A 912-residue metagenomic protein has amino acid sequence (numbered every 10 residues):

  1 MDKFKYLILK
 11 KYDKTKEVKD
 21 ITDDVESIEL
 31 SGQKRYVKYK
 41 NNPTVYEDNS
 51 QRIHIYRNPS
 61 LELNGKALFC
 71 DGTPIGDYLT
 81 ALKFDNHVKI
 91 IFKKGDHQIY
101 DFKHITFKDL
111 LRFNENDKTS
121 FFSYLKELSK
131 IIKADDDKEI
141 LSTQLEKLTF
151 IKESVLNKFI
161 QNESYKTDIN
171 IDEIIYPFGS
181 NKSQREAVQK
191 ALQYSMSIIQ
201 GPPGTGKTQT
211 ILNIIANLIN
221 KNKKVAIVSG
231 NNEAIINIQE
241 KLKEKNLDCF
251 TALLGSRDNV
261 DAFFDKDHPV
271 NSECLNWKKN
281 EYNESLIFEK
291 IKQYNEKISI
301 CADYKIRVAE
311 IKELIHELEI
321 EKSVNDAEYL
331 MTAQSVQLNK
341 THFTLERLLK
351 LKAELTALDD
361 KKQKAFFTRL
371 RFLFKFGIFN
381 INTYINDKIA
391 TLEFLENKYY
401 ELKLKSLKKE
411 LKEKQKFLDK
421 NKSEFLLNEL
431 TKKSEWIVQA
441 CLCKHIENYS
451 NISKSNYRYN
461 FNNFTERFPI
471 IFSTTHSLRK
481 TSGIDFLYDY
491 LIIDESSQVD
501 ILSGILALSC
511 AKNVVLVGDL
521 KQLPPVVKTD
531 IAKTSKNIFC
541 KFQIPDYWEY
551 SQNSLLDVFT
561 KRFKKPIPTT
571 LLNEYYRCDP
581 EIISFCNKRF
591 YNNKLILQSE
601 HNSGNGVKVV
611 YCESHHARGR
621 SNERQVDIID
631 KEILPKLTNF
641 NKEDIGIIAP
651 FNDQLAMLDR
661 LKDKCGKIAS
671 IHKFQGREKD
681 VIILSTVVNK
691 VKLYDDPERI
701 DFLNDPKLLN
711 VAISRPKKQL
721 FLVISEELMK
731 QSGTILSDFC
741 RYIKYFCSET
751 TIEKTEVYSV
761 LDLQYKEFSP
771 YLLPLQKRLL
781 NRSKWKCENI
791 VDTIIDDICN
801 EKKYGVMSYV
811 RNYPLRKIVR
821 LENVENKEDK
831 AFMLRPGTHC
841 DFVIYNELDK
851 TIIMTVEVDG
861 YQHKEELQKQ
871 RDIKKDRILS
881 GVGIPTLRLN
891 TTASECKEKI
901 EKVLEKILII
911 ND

Functional and structural regions predicted by a protein language model:
M1-R57, L61-L63, A67, C249 (+2 more regions): Charged C-terminal transducer/switch regions of large nucleotide-driven machines
Y39, P43-T44, D48-K190, V260-N280 (+2 more regions): Pre-P-loop entry segment of helicase/translocase ATPase cores
C70, I75-F84, F92-H97, Y165-W277 (+4 more regions): ASCE P-loop NTPase helicase motor core
L110, E115-G179, C301, K352-Y488: Conserved helicase NTPase catalytic core signature
F486-I492, R677-N689, L720-L722: A short beta-strand element within the Helicase C-terminal
I531-T570, V691-E801: Helicase C-terminal subdomain and adjacent C-terminal extension
N593-R660: Conserved helicase/translocase motor-coupling segment
E753-D912: Nucleic-acid endo/exonuclease domains
